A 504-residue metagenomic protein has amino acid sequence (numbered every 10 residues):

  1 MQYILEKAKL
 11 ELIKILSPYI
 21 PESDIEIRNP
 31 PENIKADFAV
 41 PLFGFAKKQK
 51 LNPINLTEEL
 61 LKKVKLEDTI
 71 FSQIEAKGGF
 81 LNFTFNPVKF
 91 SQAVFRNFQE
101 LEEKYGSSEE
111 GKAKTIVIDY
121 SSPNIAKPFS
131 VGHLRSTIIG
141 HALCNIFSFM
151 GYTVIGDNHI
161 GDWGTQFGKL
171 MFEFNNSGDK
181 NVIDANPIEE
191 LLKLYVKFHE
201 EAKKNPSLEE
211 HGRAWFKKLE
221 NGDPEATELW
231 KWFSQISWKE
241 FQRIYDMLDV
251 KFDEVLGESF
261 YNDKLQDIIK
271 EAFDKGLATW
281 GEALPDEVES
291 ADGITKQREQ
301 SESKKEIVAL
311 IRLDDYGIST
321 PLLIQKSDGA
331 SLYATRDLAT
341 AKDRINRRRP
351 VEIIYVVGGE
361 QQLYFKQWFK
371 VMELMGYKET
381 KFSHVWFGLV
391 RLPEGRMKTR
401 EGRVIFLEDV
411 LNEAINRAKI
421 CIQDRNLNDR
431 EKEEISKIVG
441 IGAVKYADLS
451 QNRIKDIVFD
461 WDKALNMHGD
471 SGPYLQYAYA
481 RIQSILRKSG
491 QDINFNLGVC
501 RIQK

Functional and structural regions predicted by a protein language model:
M1-I27: Charged, compositionally biased N-terminal leader segments and the immediate start of the first structured element
Q2-K7, K47-P53: Short, surface-exposed ligand-recognition loops at beta-strand->loop->(often short) alpha-helix junctions that present
E22-G44, N52-K504: NTP-dependent nucleotidyl-transfer catalytic core
